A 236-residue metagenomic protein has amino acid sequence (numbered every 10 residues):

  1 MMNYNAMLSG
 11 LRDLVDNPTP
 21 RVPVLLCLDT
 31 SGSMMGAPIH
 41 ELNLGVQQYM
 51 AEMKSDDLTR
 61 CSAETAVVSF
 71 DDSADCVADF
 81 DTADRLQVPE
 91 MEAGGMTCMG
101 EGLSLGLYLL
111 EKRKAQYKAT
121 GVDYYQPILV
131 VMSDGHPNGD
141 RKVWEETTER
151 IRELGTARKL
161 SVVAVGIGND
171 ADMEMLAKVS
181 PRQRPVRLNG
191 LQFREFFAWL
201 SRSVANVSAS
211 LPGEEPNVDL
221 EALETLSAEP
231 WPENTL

Functional and structural regions predicted by a protein language model:
M1-L25, S31-H40, K54, K114-V122: Acidic, polar low-complexity linker/tail segments
L28-S31, L42, V67, G106 (+1 more regions): DG-centered beta-turn motif at the end of beta-strands
G32-S62, E145: …and closely analogous acidic/polar surface helices at protein-protein or active-site interfaces in A-domain-like
V46-K54, L105-A115, E145-R152: Short, well-ordered amphipathic alpha-helices
C61-E90, M173-P181: Short beta-strand-loop
D75, R85-Y125, S161-E174, L191-W199: Von Willebrand factor
G135-V179: VWA/integrin I-like adhesion module and closely mimicked acidic/polar interface patches used
A164, G168-S227, P232: Von Willebrand factor A/integrin I-like adhesion domains
